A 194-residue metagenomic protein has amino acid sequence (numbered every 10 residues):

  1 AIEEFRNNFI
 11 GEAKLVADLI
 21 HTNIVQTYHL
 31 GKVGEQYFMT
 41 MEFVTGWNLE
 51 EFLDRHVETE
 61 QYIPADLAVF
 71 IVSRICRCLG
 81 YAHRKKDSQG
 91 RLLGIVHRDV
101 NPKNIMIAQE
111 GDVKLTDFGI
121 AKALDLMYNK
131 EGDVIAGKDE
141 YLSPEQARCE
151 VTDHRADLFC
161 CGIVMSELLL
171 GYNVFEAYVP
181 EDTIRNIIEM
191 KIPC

Functional and structural regions predicted by a protein language model:
A1-K191: Conserved ATP-binding/catalytic core of the eukaryotic-like protein kinase fold, especially serine/threonine kinases
